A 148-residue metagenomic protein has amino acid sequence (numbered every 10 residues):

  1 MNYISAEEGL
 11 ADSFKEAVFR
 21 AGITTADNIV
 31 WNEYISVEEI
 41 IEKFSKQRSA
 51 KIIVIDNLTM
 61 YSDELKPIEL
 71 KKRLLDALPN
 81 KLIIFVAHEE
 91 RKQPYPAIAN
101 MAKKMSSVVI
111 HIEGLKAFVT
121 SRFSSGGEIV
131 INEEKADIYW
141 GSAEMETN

Functional and structural regions predicted by a protein language model:
M1-E39: Conserved P-loop
A6-E8, L58-T59, H88-E89: Short, ordered loop/turn segments at secondary-structure junctions
L10, S36, K66, L70-L74 (+3 more regions): Helical mechanochemical/support elements of P-loop NTPase systems and associated helical scaffolds
S13-E16, E42-F44, E64-K66, Y95-A97: Short, well-ordered secondary-structure micro-motifs
F19-I23, K46-Q47, K72-L78, A99-K104: Short, surface-exposed basic-aromatic patches at helix termini and helix-loop junctions that form
W31-V86: Phosphate-binding/switch loop-helix module in NTP-utilizing enzymes
D76-N148: Phosphate-binding/switch region of NTP-binding enzymes
